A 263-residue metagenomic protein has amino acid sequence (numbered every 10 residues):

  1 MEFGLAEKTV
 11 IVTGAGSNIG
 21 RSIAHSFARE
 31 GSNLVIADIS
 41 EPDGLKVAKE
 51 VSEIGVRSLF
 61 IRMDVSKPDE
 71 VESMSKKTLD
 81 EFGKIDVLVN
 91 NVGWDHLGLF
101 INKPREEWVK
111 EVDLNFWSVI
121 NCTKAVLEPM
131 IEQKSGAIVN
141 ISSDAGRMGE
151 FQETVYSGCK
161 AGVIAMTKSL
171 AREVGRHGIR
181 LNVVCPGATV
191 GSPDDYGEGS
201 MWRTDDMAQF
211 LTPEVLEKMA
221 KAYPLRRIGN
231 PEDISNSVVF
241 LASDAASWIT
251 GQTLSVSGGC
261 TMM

Functional and structural regions predicted by a protein language model:
T9, G16-N18: Conserved glycine-rich cofactor-binding loop
L99-F100, P104-V112, M207-A208, M219: Substrate-binding pocket helix/loop in short-chain dehydrogenase/reductase
T123, C159, T167: Active-site helix of classical SDR
E128, R172-E173, S247: Alpha-helical segment proximal to the catalytic Tyr-Lys
S143: Residue(s) in the substrate-gating loop at a strand-loop-helix junction that position the organic substrate next
M148, V239, T250-M263: Short C-terminal tail/terminal secondary-structure segment of NAD(P)H-dependent dehydrogenase/reductase domains
G175, R180, I249-G251: Short, small/polar-rich loop/turn modules that mediate ligand/substrate recognition or access, typified
